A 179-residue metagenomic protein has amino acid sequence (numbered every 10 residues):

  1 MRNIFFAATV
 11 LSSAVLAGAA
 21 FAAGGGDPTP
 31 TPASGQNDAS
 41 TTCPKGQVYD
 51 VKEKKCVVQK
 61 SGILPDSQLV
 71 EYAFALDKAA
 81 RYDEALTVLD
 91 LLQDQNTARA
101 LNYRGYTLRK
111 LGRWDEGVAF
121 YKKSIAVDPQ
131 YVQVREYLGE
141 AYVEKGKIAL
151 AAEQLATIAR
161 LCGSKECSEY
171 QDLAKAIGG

Functional and structural regions predicted by a protein language model:
R2, F21-L69: Long, contiguous interaction/recruitment modules in multidomain scaffold/adaptor proteins
G62-Q95, R99, L108: Alpha-helical segment of the N-proximal tetratricopeptide repeat
Q95, V127, L161-C162: Structural marker of alpha-solenoid helical repeat scaffolds
T97, Y131, K165-C167: Residue-level recognition of tetratricopeptide repeat
A152-G179: Terminal, low-structured helical/coil segments at or just beyond the last alpha-helical repeat
